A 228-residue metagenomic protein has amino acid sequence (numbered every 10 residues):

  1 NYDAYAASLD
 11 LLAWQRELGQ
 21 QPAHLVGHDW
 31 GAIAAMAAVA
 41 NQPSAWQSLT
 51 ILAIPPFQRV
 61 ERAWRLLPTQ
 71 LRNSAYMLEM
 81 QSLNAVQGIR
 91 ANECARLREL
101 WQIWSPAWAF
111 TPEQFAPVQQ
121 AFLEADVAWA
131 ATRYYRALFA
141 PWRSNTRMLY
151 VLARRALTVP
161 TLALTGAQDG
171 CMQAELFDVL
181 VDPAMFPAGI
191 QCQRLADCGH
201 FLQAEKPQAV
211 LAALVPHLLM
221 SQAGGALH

Functional and structural regions predicted by a protein language model:
N1-V26, W30-R194: Flexible "cap/lid" subdomain of the alpha/beta-hydrolase fold that forms the substrate-access gate
A32, A204-P207, A226: Alpha-helical and His/Cys-centered functional microenvironments
D126, D197, M220-H228: Alpha/beta-hydrolase-fold serine-hydrolase catalytic core, especially in secreted/extracellular enzymes
P141, L164, F201-A204, H217: Hydrophobic alpha-helical segments
A163, A209-A213, L227: C-terminal amphipathic alpha-helical "assembly" element that mediates oligomerization/partner interfaces or acts as
L195-L211: Catalytic histidine-centered segment of alpha/beta-hydrolase-like enzymes
A213-S221: C-terminal alpha-helix
